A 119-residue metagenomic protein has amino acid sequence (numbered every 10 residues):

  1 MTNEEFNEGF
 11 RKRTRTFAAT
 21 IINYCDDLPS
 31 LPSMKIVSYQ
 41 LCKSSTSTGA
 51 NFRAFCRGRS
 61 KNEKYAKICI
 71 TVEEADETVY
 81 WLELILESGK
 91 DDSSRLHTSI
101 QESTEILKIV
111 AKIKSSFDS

Functional and structural regions predicted by a protein language model:
M1-S119: Amphipathic alpha-helical assembly/interaction segments
